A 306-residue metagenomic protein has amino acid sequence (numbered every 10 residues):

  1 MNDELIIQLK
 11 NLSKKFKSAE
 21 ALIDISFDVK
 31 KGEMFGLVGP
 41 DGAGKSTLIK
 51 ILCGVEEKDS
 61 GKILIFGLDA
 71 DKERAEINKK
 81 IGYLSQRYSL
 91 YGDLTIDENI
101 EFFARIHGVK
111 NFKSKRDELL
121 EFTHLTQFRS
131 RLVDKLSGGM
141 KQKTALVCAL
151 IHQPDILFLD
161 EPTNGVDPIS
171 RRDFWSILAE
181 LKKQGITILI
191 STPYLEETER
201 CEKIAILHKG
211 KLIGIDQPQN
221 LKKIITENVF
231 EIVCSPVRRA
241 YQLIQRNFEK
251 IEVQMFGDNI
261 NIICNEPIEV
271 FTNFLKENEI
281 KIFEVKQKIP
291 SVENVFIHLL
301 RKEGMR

Functional and structural regions predicted by a protein language model:
G61-D69, E76-I77: Conserved ABC transporter NBD signature motif
E101, R105-F128: Conserved ABC ATPase "signature" region
L132-L136: Conserved ABC ATPase signature
L157-E161: Catalytic Walker B motif of ABC-type/P-loop ATPase nucleotide-binding domains
V229-R306: Short, charged/small-residue-rich alpha-helical element at the C-terminal edge of ABC transporter nucleotide-binding
